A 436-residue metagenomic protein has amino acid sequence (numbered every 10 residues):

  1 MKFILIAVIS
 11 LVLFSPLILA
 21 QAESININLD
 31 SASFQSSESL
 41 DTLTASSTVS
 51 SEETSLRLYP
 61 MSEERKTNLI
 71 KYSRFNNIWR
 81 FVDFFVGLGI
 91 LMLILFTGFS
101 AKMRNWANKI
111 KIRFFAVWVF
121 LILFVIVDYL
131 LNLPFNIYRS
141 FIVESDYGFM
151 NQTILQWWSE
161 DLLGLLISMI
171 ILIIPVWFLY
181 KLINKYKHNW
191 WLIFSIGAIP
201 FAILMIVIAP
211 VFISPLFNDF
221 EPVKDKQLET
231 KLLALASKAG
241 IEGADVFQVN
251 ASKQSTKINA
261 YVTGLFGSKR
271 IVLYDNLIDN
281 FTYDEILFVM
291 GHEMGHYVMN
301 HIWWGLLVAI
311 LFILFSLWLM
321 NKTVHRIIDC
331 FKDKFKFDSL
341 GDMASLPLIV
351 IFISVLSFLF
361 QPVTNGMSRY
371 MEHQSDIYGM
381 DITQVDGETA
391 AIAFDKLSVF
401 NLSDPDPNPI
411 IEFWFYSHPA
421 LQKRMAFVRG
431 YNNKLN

Functional and structural regions predicted by a protein language model:
I4-L13: Sec-dependent N-terminal signal peptides
S15-L17: N-terminal signal peptide c-region/cleavage motif recognized by signal peptidases
L19-S24: Boundary at the C-terminal end of the N-terminal hydrophobic targeting segment
I25-L95, M103-L340, S354-N436: Polar-ligand-bearing catalytic/cofactor-coordination segments of membrane-embedded or membrane-tethered inner-membrane
L340-I349: N-terminal signal-anchor/signal peptide hydrophobic helix marking the start of the first transmembrane segment
